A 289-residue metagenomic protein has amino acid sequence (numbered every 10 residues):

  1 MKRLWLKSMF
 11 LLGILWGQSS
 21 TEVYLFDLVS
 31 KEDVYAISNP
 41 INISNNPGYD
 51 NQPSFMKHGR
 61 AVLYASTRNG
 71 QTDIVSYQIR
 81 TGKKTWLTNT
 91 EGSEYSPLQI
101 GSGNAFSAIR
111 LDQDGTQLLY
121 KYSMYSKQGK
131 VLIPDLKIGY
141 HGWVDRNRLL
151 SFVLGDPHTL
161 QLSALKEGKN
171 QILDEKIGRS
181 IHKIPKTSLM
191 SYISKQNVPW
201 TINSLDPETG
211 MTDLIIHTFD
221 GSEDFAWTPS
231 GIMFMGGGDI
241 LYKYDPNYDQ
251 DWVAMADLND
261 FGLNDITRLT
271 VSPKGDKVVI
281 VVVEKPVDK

Functional and structural regions predicted by a protein language model:
M1-S20: Bacterial Sec-dependent N-terminal signal peptides
G17-K289: Sequence signature of WD/YWTD-type beta-propeller architectures
